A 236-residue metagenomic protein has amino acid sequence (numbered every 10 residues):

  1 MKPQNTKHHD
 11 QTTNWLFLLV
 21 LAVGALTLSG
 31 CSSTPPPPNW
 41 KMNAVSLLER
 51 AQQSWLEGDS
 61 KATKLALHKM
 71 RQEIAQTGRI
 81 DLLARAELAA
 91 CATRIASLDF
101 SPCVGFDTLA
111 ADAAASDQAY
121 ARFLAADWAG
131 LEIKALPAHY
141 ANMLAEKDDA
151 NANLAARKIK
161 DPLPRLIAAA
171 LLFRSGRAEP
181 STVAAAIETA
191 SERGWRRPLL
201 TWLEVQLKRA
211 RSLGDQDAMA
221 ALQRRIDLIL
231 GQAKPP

Functional and structural regions predicted by a protein language model:
T27-G30: C-terminal motif of bacterial Sec signal peptides marking the signal peptidase cleavage site
P36, N43, L83, E179 (+2 more regions): Residues that mark the junctions of alpha-helical repeat units in TPR/alpha-solenoid scaffolds
P36, W55-G58, A75, S175-A178 (+2 more regions): Hydrophobic/aromatic side-chain positions at a characteristic register within alpha-helices of tetratricopeptide repeats
P36-A113: N-terminal Sec/ER secretory leader and immediately downstream segment of secreted/extracellular precursors
W40-Q52, I80, K158-I167, R196-T201 (+1 more regions): Generic helix N-cap/helix-start motif at coil->alpha-helix transitions
R50, A90, I167-A170, A186 (+2 more regions): Structural register within alpha-helical repeat arrays
S116-W195: Extended amphipathic alpha-helical interaction segments
L203-P236: A cross-kingdom marker for long, charged
